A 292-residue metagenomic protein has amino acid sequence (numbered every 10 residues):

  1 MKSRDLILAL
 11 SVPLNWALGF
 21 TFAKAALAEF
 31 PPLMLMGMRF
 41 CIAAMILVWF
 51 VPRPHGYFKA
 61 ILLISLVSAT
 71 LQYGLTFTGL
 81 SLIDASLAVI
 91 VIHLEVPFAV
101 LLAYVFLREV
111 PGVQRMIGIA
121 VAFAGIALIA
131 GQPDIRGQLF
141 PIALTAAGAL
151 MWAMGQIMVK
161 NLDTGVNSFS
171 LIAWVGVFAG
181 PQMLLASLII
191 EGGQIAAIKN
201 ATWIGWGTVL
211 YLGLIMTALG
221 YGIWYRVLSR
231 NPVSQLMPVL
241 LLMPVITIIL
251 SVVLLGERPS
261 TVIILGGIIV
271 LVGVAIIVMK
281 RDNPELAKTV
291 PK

Functional and structural regions predicted by a protein language model:
M1-K2, R281-K292: Intrinsic disorder in cytosolic terminal tails and internal cytosolic loops of multi-pass membrane transporters
N15, G19-F20, V48-I92, V100 (+2 more regions): Specific transmembrane alpha-helical segments of multi-pass solute transporters/efflux pumps, especially DMT/EamA
L18, F22-A25, E29, I42-Y57 (+5 more regions): Membrane-interface helix-cap regions at the ends of transmembrane helices in multi-pass membrane proteins
F22, A44-L47, A99-V100, G137-I195 (+3 more regions): Transmembrane alpha-helical segments that form core, pore/gating elements of small-molecule transporters/exporters
A26, L35, R39, G79 (+7 more regions): Hydrophobic/aromatic residues within transmembrane alpha-helices of multi-pass small-molecule transporters
M34-I42, F77-V110, R115-I119, G148 (+1 more regions): Specific alpha-helical transmembrane segments that line the substrate/conduction pathway and gating interfaces
M38, Y73, A88-L94, M158-P181 (+1 more regions): Helix-helix packing/entry segments at the starts of transmembrane helices
C41, L47, L102, P111-G131 (+4 more regions): Hydrophobic transmembrane alpha-helices of multi-pass small-molecule transport proteins
